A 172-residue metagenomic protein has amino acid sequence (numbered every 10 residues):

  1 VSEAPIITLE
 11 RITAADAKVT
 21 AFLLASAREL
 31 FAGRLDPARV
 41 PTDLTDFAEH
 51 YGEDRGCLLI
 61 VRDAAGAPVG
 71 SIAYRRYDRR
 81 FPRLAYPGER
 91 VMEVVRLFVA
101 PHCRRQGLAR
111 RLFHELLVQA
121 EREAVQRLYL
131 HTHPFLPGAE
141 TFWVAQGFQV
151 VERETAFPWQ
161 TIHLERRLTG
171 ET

Functional and structural regions predicted by a protein language model:
V1-A17, L168-T172: Conserved N-terminal entry element of GNAT/NAT acetyltransferase domains
A14-K18, F22-V95, A100, F113-E115 (+3 more regions): Acetyl-CoA-dependent GNAT
A100-H102, Q106, P134-F135: Active-site acidic-Proline motif in GNAT/NAT acetyltransferases
Q106, R110, H114: Residues forming the Rossmann-fold NAD(P)(H) cofactor-binding site
R110, R122, P134-E152, F157-Q160: Conserved active-site alpha-helix within GNAT-family acetyltransferase domains
F113, A120-T132: Conserved GNAT acetyl-CoA-binding A-motif
